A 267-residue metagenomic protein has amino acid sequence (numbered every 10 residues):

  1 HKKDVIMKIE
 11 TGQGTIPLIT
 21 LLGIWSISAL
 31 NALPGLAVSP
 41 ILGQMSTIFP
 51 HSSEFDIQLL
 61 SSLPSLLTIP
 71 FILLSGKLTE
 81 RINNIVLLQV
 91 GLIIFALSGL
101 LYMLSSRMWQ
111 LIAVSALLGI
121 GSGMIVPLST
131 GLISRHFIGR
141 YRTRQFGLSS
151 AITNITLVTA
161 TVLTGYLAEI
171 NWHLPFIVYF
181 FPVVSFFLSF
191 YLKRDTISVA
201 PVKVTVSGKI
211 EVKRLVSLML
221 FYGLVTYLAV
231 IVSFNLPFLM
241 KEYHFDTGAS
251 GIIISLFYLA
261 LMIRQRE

Functional and structural regions predicted by a protein language model:
G14-A37, E211-L228: Pair of pore-lining "gating" transmembrane helices in MFS-fold secondary transporters
T20-E54, V232-P237: Extracytoplasmic
S62-G76, S255-R266: Central cavity-lining transmembrane alpha-helices of secondary-active solute carriers, predominantly the Major
P70-M108: Conserved MFS/SLC helix-loop-helix module at the cytosolic interface between two early adjacent transmembrane helices
W109-S115, L218: Short hydrophobic/alpha-helical segments at membrane-entry points of transmembrane helices in Major Facilitator
A116-I152: Cytoplasmic helix-loop-helix junction between adjacent transmembrane helices in 12-TM secondary transporters
G139-R140, L148-Y191: Helix-loop-helix hairpin linking two adjacent transmembrane segments in secondary transporters
L215-S255: Extracytoplasmic gate region of multi-pass secondary transporters
